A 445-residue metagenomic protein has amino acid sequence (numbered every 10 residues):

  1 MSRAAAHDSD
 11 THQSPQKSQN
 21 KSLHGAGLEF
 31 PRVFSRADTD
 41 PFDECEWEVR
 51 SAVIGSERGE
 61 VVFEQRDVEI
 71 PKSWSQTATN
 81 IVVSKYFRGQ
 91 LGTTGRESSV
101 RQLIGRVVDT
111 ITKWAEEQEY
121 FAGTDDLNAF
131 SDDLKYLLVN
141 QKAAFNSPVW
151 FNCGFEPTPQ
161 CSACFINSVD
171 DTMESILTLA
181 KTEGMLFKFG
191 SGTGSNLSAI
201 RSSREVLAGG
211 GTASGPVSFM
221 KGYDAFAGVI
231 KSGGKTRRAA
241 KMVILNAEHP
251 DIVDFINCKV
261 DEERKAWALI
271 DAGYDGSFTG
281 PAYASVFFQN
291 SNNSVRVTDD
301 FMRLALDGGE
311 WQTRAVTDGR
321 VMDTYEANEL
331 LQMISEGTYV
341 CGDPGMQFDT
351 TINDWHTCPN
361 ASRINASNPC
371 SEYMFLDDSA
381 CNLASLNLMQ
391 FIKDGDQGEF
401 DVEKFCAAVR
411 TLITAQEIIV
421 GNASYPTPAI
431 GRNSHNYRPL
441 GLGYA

Functional and structural regions predicted by a protein language model:
M1-A445: Extended catalytic cores of very large enzyme megasubunits
